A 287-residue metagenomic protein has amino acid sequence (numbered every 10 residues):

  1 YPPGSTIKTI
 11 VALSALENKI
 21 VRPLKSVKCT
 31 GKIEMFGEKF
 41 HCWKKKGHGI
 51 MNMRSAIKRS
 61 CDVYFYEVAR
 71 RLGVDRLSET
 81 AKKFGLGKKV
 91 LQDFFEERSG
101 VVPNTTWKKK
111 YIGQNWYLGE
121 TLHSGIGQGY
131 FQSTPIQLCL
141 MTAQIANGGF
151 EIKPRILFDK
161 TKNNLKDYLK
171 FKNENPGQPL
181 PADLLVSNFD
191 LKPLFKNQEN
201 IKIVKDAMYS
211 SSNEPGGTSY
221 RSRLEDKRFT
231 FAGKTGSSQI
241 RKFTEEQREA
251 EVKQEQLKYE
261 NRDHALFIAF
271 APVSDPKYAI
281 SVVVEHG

Functional and structural regions predicted by a protein language model:
Y1-S5, I10-V284: Beta-lactam-recognizing serine transpeptidase/beta-lactamase-like catalytic domain environment
